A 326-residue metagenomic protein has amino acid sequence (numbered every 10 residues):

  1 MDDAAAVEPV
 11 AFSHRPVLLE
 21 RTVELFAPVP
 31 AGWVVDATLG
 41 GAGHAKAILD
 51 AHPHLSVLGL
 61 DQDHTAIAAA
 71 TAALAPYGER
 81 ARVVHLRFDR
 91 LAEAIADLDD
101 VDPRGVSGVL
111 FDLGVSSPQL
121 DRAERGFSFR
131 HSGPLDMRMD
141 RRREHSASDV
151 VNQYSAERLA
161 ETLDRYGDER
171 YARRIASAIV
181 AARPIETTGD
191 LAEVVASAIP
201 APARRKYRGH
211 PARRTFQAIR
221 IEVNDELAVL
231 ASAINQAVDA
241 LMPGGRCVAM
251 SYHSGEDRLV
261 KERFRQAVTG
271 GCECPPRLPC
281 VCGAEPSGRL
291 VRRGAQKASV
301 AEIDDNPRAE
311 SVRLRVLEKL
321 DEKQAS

Functional and structural regions predicted by a protein language model:
M1-S326: S-adenosyl-L-methionine-dependent methyltransferase catalytic core, i.e., the SAM/SAH-binding region
